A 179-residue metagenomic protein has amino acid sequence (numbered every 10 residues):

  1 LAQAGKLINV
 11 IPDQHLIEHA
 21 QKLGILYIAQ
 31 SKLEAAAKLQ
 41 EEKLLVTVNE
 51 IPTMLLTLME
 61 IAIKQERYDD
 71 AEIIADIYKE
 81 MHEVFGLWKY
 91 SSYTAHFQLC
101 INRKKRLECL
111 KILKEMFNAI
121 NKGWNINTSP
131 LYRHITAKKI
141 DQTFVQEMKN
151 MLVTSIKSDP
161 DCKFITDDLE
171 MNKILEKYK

Functional and structural regions predicted by a protein language model:
L1, Q30-S31, Q65, R103: Structural motif corresponding to the intra-repeat A-B loop/turn of tetratricopeptide repeats
A4-L7, L33-A37, A71, R106-C109 (+1 more regions): Solenoid-repeat scaffolds in large eukaryotic assemblies
K6-Q14, E41-N49, E80-F85: Flexible helix-coil transition and linker loops at the boundaries of alpha-helical arrays
I8-Q40: Loop-centered beta-sheet repeat module
N9, Q21-I25, E41, L56-E60 (+2 more regions): Amphipathic alpha-helical repeat scaffolds
K32-A35, L44-L58: N-terminal capping/interface segment
I51-D168, K177-K179: Alpha-helical protein-protein interaction modules
